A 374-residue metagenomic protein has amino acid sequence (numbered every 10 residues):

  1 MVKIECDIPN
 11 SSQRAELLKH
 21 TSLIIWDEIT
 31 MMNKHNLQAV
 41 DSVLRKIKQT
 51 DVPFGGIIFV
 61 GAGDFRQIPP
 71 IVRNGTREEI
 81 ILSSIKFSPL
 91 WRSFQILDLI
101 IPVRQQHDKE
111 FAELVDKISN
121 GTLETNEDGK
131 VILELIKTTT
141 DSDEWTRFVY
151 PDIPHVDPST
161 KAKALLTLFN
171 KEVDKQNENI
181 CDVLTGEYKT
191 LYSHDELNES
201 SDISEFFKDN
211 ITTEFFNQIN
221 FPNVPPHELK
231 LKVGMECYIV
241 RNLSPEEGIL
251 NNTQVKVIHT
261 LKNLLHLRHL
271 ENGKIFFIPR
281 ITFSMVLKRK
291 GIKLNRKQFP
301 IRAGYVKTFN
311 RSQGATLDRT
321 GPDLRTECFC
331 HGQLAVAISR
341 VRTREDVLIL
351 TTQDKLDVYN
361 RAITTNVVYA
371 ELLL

Functional and structural regions predicted by a protein language model:
M1-L374: RecA-like helicase/translocase P-loop NTPase motor core
